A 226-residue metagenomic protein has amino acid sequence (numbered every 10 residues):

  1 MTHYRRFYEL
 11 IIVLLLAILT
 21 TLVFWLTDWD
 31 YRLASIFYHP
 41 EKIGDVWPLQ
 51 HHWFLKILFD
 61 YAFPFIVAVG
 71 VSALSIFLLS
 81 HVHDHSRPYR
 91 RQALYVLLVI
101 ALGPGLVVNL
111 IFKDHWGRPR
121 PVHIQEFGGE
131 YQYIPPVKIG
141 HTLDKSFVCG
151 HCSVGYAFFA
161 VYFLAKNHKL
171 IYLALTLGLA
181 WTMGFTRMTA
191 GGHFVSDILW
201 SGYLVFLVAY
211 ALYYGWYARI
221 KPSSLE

Functional and structural regions predicted by a protein language model:
T2-A73, K113-R120, Q125: N-terminal transmembrane-helix/juxtamembrane module of multi-pass inner/ER membrane proteins
T2-V13, Y133-E226: Membrane-embedded catalytic cores of phosphoryl/pyrophosphoryl-handling enzymes
Y4, W47-I57, D84-P88, L164-I171: Juxtamembrane loop-transmembrane helix junctions in multi-pass integral membrane proteins, especially the extracellular
I11-I18, I66, G70, L98-V107 (+5 more regions): Hydrophobic, lipid-facing residues on alpha-helical transmembrane segments of integral membrane proteins
L19-F24, A101-V107, G178-M188: Aromatic-anchored segments of alpha-helical transmembrane domains
W25-T27, A73-H85, F163-H168, A211-Y217: Structural signal for the C-terminal ends of transmembrane alpha-helices and the immediately following loop
H39-P48, A73-R87, I220-L225: Membrane interface segments of multi-pass transport proteins and intramembrane proteases
P88-A165, I171: Membrane-interface loops
